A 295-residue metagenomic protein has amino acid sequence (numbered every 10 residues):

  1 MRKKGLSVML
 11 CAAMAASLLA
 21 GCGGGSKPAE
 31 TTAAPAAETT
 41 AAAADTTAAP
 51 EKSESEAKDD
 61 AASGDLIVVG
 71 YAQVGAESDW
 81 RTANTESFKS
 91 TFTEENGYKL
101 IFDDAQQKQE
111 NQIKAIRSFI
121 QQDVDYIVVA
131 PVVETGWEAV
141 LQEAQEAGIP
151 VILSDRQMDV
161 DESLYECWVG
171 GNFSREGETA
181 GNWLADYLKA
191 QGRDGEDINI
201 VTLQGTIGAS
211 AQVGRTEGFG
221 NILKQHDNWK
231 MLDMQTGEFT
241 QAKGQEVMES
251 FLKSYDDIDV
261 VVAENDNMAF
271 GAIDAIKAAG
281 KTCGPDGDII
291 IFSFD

Functional and structural regions predicted by a protein language model:
R2-K3, M9, C22-D295: A residue-level marker of the well-folded mature domains of exported/periplasmic proteins
A12-A13: Repetitive helical segments and hydrophobic/amphipathic motifs
S17-G21: C-terminal motif of bacterial Sec signal peptides marking the signal peptidase cleavage site
